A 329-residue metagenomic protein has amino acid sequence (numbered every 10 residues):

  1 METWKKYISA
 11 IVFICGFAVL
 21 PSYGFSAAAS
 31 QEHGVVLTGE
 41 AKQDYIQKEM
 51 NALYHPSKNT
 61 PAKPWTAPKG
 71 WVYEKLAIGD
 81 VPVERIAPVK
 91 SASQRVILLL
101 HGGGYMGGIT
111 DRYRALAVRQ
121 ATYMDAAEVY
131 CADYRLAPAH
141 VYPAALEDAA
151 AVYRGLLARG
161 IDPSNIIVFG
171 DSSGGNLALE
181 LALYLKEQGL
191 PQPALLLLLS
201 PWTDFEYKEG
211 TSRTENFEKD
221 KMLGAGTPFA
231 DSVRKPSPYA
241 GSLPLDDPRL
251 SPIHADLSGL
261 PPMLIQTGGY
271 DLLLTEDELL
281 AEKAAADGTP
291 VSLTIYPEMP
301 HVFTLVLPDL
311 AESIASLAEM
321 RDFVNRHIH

Functional and structural regions predicted by a protein language model:
E2-I11: Bacterial N-terminal signal peptides that target proteins for export
I11-V19: Bacterial N-terminal signal peptides
G24-A29: Boundary at the C-terminal end of the N-terminal hydrophobic targeting segment
E32-L53, S57-H329: Alpha/beta-hydrolase superfamily serine-hydrolase fold, recognizing
